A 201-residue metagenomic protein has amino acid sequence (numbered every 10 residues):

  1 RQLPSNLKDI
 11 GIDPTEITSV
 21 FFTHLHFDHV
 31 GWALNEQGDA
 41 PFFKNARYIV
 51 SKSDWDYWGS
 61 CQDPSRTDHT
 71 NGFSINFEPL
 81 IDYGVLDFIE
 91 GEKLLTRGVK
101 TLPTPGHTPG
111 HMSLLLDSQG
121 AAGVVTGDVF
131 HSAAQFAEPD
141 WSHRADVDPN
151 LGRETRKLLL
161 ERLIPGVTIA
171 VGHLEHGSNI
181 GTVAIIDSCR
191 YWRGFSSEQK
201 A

Functional and structural regions predicted by a protein language model:
R1-I12, E16, F42-P103, L151-G166: Metallo-beta-lactamase
R1-S5, L115-A201: Cap/insert and terminal regions of metallo-dependent hydrolase folds
I17-D28: Metallo-beta-lactamase
L25, S53-D54, H107-T108, G127-V129 (+1 more regions): Active-site metal-binding loops of divalent metal-dependent hydrolases
D28-G31, K100-S113: Active-site glycine- and acidic-residue-rich loops that bind and position anionic ligands or nucleotide-like cofactors
G31-D39, G181: Metal-dependent catalytic neighborhoods of phosphoester/phosphodiester hydrolases
I89-E90, S113-D117: C-terminal accessory segment of soluble enzyme catalytic cores
